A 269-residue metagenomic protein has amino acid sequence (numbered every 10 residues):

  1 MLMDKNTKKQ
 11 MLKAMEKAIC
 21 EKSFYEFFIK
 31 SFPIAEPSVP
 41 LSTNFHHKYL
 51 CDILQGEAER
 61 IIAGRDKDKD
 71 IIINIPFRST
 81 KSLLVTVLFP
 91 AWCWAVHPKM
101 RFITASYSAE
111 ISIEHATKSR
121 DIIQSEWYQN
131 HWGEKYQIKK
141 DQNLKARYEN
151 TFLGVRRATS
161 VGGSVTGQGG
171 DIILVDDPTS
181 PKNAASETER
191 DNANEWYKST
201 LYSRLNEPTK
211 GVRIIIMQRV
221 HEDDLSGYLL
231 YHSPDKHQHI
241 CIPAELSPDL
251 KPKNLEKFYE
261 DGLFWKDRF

Functional and structural regions predicted by a protein language model:
M1-K69: N-terminal accessory segments
D66-L88: Walker A/P-loop
D68-I72, R101-I103, V155, I172 (+1 more regions): Residue-level preference for the first positions of well-ordered beta-strands
L83-T86, I113-T117, D223-L230: A short acidic (Asp/Glu
V85-H97: Walker A/P-loop NTP-binding motif
A105-G162: Conserved nucleotide-state-sensing and coupling region of NTP-binding domains
K145-T200: Conserved RecA-like ASCE ATPase "motif II neighborhood" in helicase/translocase motors
A184-F269: Non-catalytic, compositionally simple segments
